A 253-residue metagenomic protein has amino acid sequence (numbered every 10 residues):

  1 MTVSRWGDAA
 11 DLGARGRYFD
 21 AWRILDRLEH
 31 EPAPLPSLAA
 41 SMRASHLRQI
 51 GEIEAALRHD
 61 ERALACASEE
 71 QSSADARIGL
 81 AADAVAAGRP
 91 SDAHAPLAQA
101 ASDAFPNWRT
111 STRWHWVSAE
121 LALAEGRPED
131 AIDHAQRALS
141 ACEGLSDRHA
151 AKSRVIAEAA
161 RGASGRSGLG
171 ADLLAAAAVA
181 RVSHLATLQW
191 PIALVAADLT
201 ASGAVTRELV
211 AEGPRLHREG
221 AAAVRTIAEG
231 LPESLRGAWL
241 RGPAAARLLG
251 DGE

Functional and structural regions predicted by a protein language model:
M1-G7, E31-M42, S68-G79, F105-V117 (+3 more regions): Alpha-solenoid helical repeat architecture
M1-R17, V179-E253: C-terminal non-catalytic interaction modules
V3-I24, M42, H46-Q49, G79: Alpha-helical segment of the N-proximal tetratricopeptide repeat
Y18-F19, I53, P90, P128 (+4 more regions): TPR-repeat structural position
W22-H30, E61-A67, H94-P106, A135-G144 (+2 more regions): Amphipathic alpha-helical segments of tetratricopeptide repeats
